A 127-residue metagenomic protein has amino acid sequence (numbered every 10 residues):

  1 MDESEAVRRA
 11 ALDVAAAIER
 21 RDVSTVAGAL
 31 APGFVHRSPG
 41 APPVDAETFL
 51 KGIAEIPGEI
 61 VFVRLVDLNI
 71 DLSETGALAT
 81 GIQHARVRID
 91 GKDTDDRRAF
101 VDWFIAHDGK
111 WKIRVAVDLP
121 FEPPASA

Functional and structural regions predicted by a protein language model:
M1-G28, V35-A127: A beta-strand edge to alpha-helix "cap/lid" segment located at domain peripheries
